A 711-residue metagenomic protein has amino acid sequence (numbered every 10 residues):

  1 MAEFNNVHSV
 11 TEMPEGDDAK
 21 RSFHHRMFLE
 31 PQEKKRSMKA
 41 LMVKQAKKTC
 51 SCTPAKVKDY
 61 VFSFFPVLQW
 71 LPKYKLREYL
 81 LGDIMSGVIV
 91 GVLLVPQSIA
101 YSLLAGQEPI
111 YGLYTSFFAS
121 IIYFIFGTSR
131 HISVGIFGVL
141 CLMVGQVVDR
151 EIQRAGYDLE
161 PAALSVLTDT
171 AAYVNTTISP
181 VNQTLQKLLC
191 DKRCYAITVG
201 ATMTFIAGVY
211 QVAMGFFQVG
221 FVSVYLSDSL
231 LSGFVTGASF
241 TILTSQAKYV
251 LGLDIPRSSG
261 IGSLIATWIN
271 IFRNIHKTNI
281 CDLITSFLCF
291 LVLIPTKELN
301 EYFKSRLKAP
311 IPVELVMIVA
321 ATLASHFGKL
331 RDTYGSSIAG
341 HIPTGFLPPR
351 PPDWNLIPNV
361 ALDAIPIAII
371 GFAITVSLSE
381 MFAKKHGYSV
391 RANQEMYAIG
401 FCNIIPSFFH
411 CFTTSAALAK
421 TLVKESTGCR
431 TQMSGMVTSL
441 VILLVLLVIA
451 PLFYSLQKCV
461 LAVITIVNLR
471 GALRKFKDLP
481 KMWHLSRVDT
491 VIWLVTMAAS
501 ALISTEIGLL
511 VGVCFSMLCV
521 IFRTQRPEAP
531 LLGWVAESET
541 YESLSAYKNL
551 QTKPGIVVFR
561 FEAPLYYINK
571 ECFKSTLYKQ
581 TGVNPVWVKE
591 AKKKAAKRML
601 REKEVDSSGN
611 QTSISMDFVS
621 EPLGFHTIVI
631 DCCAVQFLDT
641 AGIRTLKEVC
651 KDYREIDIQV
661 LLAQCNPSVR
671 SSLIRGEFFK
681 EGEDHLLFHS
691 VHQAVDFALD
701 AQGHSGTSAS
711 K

Functional and structural regions predicted by a protein language model:
M1-V61, E528-K711: Cytosolic C-terminal regulatory domains/tails of membrane transporters and channels
A2-S538, K553, T645-E648, D657 (+2 more regions): Transmembrane helical cores of multi-pass ion-transport proteins
